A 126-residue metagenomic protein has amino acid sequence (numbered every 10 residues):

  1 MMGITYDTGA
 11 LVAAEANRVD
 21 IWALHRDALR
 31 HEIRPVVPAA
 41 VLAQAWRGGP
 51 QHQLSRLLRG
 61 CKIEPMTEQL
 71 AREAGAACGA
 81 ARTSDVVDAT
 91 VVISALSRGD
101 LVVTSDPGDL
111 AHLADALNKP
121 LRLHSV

Functional and structural regions predicted by a protein language model:
M1-V37, W46-R59: Short, well-structured N-terminal submotif of metal-dependent ribonuclease cores
I21, L42, Q51-L54, A71 (+2 more regions): A general structural signal for well-ordered alpha-helical segments in protein cores
V36, E64, R122-H124: General small-molecule cofactor/ligand-binding pocket signal
V37, P65, V86, T104-S105: Short beta-strand scaffold positions
A43, C61-A81, I93, P107: Acidic catalytic patch
Q51-R56, A81-R82, P120-R122: Short, hinge-like loop/turn segments at secondary-structure boundaries
D85-L101: Acidic, metal-associated active-site segment
L96-V126: Acidic, PIN/NYN-like endoribonuclease modules and their adjacent C-terminal/linker elements
